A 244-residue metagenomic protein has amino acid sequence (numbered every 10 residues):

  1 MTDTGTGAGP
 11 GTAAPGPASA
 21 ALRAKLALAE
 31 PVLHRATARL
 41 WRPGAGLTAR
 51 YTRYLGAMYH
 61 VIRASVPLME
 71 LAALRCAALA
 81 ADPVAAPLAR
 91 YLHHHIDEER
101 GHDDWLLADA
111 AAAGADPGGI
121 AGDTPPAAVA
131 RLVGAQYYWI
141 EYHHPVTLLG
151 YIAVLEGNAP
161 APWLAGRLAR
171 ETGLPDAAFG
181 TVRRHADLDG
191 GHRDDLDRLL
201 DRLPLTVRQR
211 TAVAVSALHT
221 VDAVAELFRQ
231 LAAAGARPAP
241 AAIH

Functional and structural regions predicted by a protein language model:
T2-D3, G9-H244: Non-heme di-metal
